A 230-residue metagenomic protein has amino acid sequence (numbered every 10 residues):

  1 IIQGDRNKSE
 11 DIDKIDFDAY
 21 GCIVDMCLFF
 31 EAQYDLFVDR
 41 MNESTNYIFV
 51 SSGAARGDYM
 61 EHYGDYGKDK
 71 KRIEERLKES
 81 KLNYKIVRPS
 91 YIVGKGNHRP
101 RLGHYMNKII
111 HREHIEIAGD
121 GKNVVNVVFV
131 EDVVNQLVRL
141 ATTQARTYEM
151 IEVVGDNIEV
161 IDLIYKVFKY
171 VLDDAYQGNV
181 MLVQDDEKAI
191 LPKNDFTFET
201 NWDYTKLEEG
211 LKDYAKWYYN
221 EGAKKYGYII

Functional and structural regions predicted by a protein language model:
I1-S44, A54-M60: NAD(P)H-binding glycine-rich loop region in Rossmannoid oxidoreductase-like domains and their noncatalytic homologs
I2, V24, N46-I48, K85-V87 (+1 more regions): Hydrophobic/aromatic beta-strand patches that form the interior of the parallel beta-sheet core in alpha/beta enzyme
Y34-S80, Y84-R88: Conserved Rossmann-fold NAD(P)-dependent oxidoreductase catalytic core, especially the SDR/UDP-sugar
A55, I92-V93, V133, I158: Conserved sequence/active-site signature of Rossmann-fold short-chain dehydrogenase/reductase
K68, V128, I158, W202-K206: Residue-level signal for the nucleotide or nucleotide-sugar donor/cofactor binding architecture
V87-Y105, V124: Flexible, glycine-rich beta-alpha linker
M106-E116, N123-I158, L172: Alpha-helical substrate-binding/gating segment
R139-K193, K212, K224-I230: Mid/C-terminal beta-alpha module of Rossmann-like enzyme folds, strongest in SDR-family dehydrogenases/epimerases
